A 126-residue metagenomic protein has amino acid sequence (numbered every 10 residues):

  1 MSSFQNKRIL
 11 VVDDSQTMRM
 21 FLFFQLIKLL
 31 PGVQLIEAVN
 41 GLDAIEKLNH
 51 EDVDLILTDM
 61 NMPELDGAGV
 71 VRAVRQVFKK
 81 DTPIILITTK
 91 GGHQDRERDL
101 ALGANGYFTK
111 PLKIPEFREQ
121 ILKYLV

Functional and structural regions predicted by a protein language model:
Q16-I36: Two-component/phosphorelay signaling modules centered on CheY-like receiver
E37-L55: Acidic, metal-coordinating helix/loop segments flanking the phosphotransfer/catalytic sites of two-component signaling
N49-E51, R75-D81, L102: Conserved phosphotransfer cores of two-component systems
M62: Receiver (REC) domain active-site loop signature in two-component systems and cognate sites in sensor histidine kinases
L112-I121: C-terminal output helix
